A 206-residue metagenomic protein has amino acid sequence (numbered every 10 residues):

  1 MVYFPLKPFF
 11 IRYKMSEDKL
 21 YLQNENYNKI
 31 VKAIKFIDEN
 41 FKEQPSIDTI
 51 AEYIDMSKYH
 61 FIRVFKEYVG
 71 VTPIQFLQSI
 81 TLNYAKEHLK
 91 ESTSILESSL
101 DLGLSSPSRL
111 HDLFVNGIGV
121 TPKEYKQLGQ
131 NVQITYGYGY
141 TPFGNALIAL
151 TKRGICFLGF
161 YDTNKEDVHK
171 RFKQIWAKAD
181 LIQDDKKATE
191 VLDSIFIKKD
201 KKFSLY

Functional and structural regions predicted by a protein language model:
Y3-L102, S108, D112-Y206: Basic nucleic-acid-binding alpha-helical/helix-turn surface characteristic of O6-alkylguanine DNA
